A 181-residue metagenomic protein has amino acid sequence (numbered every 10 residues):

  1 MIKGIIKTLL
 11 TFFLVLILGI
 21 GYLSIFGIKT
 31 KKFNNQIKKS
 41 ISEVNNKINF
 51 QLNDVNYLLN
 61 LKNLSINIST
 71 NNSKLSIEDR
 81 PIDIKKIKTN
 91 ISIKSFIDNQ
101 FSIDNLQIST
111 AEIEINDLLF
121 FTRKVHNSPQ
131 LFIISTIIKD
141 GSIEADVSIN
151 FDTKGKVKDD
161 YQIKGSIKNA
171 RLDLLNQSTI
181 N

Functional and structural regions predicted by a protein language model:
M1-I2: N-terminal Lys/Arg-rich, disordered targeting/topogenic segments
K7-Y22: Hydrophobic membrane-insertion alpha-helices, especially the h-region of bacterial N-terminal signal peptides
G19-F120, I134-S142, D146-K154, L172: Terminal hydrophobic membrane-targeting helix
I103-D104, Y161-I163: Transmembrane beta-strands of outer-membrane beta-barrel proteins
F121-N127, T179-N181: Flexible, surface-exposed loop regions and adjacent strand-edge segments of Gram-negative outer-membrane beta-barrel
S128-I133: Extracytoplasmic loops and strand-loop junctions of Gram-negative outer membrane beta-barrel proteins
G165-I167: Transmembrane beta-barrel strands of outer-membrane/channel proteins
R171-N181: Short, intrinsically disordered, charge-balanced linker/junction segments flanking boundaries in proteins
